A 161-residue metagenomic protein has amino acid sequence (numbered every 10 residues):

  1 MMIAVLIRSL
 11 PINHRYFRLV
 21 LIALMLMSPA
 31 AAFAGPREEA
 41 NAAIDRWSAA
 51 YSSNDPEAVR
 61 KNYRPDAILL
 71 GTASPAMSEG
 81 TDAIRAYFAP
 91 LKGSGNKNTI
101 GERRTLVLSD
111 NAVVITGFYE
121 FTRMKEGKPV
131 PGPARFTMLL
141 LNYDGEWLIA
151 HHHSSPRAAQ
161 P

Functional and structural regions predicted by a protein language model:
I3-V20: Bacterial N-terminal signal peptides that target proteins for export
L19-P29: Bacterial N-terminal signal peptides
A32-A34: Boundary at the C-terminal end of the N-terminal hydrophobic targeting segment
R37-A43, S53-N111, V130-G132: A solvent-exposed, acidic/Ser-Thr-rich amphipathic alpha-helical stretch
D66, S74-A76, E120-T122, S155-A158: Solvent-exposed loop/turn segments at secondary-structure junctions within structured extracellular/periplasmic domains
T105-V113, L140-E146: A short, structured loop/turn motif at beta-sheet edges
N111-F121: A short hydrophobic beta-strand element
P133-Q160: Short beta-strand edge/turn micro-motifs at domain boundaries
